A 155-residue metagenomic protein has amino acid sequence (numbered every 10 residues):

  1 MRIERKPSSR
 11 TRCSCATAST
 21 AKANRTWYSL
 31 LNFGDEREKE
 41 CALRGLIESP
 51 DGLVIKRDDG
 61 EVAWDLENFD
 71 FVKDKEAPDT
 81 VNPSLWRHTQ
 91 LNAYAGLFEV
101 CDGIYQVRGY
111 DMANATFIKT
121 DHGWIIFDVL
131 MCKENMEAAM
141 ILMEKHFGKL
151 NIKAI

Functional and structural regions predicted by a protein language model:
M1-Y94: N-terminal pre-domain segments of enzymes
Q90-L150: Conserved beta-strand hairpin/beta-sheet module of binuclear metal-dependent hydrolase folds, prominently
I152-I155: Metallo-beta-lactamase
